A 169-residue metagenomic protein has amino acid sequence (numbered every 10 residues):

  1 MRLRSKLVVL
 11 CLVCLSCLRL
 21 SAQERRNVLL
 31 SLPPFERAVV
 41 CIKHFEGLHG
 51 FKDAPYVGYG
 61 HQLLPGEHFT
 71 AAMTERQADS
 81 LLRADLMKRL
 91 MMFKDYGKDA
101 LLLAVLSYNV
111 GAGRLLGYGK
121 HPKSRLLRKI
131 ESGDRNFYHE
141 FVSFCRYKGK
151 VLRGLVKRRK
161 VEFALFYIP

Functional and structural regions predicted by a protein language model:
M1-V8: Bacterial N-terminal signal peptides that target proteins for export
C11-L20: Hydrophobic h-region of N-terminal signal peptides that target proteins for export in Gram-negative bacteria
L20-H49, H61-G66, M73-M92, R114-P169: Long, amphipathic alpha-helical surface segments
H49-P55: Short, flexible loop/turn motifs enriched in small residues
Y56-G58, L102-S107, F137: Structural recognition of the beta-strand scaffold that forms the well-ordered cores of secreted hydrolase catalytic
M91-L102, L106: Short, structured surface segments that line ligand/substrate-binding pockets
L103-G113, C145: Acidic helix/loop microenvironments that form the catalytic cleft of cell-wall polysaccharide enzymes
